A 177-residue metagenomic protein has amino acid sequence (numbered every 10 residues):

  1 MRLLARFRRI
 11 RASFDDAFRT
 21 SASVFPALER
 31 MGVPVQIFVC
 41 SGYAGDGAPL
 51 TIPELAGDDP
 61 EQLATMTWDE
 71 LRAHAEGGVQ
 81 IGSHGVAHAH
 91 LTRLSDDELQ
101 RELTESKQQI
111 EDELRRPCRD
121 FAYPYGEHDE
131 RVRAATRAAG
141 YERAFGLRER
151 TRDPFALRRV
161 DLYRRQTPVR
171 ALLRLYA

Functional and structural regions predicted by a protein language model:
M1-G77: Active-site beta->alpha N-cap acidic-glycine motif
M1-S13, F18-S23, R93-A177: C-terminal active-site subregion of NodB/CE4 polysaccharide deacetylases
M31-V35, G77-I81, R137-R143: Glycine-enriched alpha-helix->loop->beta-strand junction motifs that scaffold or abut catalytic
C40-G42, V86, R148-E149: Histidine-centered beta-alpha loop that forms part of the nucleotide-sugar donor binding/catalytic region in diverse
Y43-G45, A89, E127: Feature marks short, surface-exposed loop/turn motifs that line or immediately flank catalytic pockets and channel
M66-E98: Histidine/lysine/aspartate-rich catalytic loop segments that bind and position anionic ligands
